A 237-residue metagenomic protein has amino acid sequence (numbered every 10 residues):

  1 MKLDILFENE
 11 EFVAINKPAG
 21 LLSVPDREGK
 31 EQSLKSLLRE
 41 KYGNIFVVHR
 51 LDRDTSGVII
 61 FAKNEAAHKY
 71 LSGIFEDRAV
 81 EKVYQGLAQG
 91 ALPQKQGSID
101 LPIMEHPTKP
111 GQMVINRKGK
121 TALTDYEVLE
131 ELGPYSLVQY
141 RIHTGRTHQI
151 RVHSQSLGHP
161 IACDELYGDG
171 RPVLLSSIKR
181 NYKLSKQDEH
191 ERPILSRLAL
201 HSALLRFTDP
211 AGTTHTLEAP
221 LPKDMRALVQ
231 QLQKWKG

Functional and structural regions predicted by a protein language model:
M1-G133, S154, S177, T213-T214 (+1 more regions): RNA pseudouridine synthases
E31, G133-L205, H215, M225: Pseudouridine synthase
D209: Acidic surface patches and DE-rich sequence motifs
